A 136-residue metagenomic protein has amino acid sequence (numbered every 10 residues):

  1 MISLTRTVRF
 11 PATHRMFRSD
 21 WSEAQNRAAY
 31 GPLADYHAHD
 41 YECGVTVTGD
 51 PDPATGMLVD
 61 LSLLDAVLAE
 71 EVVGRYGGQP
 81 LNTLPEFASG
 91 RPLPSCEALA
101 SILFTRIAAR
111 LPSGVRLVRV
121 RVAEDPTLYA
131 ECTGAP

Functional and structural regions predicted by a protein language model:
M1-P136: Charge-rich, low-complexity N-terminal segments
